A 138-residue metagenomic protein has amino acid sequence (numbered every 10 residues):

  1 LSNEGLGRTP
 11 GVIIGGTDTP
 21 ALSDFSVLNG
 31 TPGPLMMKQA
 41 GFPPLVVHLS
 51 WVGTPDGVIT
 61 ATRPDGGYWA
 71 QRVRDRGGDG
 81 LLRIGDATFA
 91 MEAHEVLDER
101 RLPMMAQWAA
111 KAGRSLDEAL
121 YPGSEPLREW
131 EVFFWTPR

Functional and structural regions predicted by a protein language model:
S2-L45: Short, conserved active-site entrance elements at the starts or edges of catalytic domains
N3, G66-R138: Short, structured beta-strand-loop surface elements
P10, P20, P32-P34, P43-P44 (+5 more regions): Proline-rich intrinsically disordered, low-complexity coils
I13-I14, I59, I84, V96: Weak global preference for isoleucine
I14-G16, N29-G30, Q39, I59-A61 (+2 more regions): A short linear-motif detector with a strong N-terminal bias
T19-A21, L35, G57, T88-E92 (+1 more regions): Generic preference for well-ordered secondary structure
L28, V46, S50, G57-I59 (+3 more regions): Residue-level signal for well-ordered alpha-helical segments
G30-D65, E92: Short beta-strand segments
